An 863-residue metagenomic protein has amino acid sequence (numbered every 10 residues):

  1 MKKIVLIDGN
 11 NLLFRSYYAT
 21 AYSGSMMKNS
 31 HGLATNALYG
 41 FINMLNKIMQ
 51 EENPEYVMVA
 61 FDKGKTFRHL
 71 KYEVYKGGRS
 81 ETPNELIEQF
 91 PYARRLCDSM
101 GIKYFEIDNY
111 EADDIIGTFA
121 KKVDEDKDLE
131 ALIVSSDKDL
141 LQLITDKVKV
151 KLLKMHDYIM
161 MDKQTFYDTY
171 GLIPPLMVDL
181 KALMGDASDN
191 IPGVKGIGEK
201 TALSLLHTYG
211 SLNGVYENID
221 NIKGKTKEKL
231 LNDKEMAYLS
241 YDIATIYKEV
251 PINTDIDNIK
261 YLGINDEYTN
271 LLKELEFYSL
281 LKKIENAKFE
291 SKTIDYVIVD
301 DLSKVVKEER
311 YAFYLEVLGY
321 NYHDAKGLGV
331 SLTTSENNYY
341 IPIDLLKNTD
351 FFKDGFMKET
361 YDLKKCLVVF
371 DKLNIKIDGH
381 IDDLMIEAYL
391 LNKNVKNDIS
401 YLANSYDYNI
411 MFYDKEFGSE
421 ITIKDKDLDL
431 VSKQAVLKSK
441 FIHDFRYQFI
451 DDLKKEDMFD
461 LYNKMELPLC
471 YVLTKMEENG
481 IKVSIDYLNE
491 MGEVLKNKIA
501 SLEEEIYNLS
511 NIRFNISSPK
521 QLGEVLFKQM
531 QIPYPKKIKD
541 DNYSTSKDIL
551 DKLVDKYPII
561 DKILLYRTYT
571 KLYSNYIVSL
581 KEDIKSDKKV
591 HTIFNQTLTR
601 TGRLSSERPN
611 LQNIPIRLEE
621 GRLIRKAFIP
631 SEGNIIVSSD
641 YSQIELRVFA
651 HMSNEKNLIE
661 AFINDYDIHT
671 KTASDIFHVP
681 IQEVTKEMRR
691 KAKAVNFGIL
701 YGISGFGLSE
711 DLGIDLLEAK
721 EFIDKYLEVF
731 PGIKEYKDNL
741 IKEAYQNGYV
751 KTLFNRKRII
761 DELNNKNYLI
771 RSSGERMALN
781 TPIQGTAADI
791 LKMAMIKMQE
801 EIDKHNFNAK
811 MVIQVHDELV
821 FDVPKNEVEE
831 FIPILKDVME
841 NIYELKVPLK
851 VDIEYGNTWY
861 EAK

Functional and structural regions predicted by a protein language model:
K2-V134, K138-M160, A237-L239, T245-N253 (+1 more regions): Noncatalytic, basic helical substrate-engagement surface that gates or grips nucleic-acid strands
I4, R15-Q50, M58, V74 (+4 more regions): Conserved RNase H-like, two-metal-ion catalytic cores of nucleic-acid enzymes
P54-M58, P91, I102, E125-D128 (+7 more regions): Non-catalytic nucleic-acid-binding/docking modules located in mid-to-C-terminal regions of nucleic-acid enzymes
E106, M160-K181, H323-K454, M465-L469 (+2 more regions): Active-site-proximal helix-loop-helix substrate-binding element of RNase H-like nuclease domains
D233-I343, L363, I423-E619, I635 (+6 more regions): Conserved "right-hand" nucleotidyltransferase catalytic core of DNA-directed polymerases
S331-E336, L391-D414, S419, Q434-F441 (+1 more regions): Function-dense linear segments that define catalytic or interfacial modules in macromolecule-processing proteins
E478, H591-T592, Q596-T599, S674-F807 (+2 more regions): Conserved catalytic core of nucleic-acid polymerases
N497-E504, N508-I560, E728-P782, N826-K863: C-terminal polymerase-core module
